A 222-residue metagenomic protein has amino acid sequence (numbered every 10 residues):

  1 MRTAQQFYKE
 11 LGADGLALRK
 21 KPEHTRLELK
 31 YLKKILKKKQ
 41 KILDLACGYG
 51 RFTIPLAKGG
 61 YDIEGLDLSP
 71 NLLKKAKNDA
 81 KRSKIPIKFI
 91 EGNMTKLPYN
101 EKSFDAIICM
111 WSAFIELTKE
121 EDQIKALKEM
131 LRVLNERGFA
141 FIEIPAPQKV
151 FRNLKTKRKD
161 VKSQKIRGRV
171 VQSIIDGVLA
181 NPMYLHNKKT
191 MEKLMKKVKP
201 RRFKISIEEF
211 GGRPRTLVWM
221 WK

Functional and structural regions predicted by a protein language model:
M1-K37, R51: Conserved class I S-adenosyl-L-methionine
K39-G48: Conserved class I S-adenosyl-L-methionine
R51-K96: Class I SAM-dependent methyltransferase SAM/SAH-binding core
T95-A106: A short acidic, Gly/Pro-enriched loop at the edge of an enzyme's catalytic core that lines a small-molecule cofactor
A106-E121: A short SAM/SAH-binding and catalytic strip from SAM-dependent methyltransferases
I124-E136: A short glycine-rich, Lys/Arg-flanked "PGG" loop and its adjoining helix->strand segment in the class I
F141-K196: SAM-dependent methyltransferase
E209-K222: Core SAM-dependent methyltransferase catalytic element
